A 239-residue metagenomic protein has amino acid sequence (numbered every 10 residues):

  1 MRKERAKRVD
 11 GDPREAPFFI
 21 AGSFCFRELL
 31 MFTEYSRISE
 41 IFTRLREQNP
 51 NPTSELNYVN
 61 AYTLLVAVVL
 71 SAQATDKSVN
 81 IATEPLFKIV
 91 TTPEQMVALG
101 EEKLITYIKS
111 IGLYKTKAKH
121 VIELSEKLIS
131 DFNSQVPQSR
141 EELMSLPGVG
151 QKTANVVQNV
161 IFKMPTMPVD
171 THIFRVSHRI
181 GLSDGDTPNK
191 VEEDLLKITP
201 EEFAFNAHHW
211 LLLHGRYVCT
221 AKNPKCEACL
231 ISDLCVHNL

Functional and structural regions predicted by a protein language model:
R5-R8, L29: Cationic, low-complexity basic patches in intrinsically disordered or flexible, solvent-exposed regions
D10-D12: Intrinsic-disorder-associated, low-complexity terminal segments enriched in Asp/Asn/His/Tyr and depleted of Lys/Arg
F32-L239: Catalytic cores of DNA base-excision repair glycosylases
